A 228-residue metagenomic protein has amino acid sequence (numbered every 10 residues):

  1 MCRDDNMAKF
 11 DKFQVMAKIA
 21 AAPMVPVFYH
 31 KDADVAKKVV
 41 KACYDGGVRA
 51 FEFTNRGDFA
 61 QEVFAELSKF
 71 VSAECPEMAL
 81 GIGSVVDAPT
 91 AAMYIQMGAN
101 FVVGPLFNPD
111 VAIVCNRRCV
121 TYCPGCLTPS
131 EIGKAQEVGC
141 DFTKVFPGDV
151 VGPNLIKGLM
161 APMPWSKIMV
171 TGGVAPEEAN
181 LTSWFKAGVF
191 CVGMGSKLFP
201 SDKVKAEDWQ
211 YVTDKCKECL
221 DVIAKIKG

Functional and structural regions predicted by a protein language model:
C2-P89, M93-M97, K186, A206-K227: Conserved N-terminal beta1-alpha1 strand-loop-helix module at the mouth
K9-F13, Q61, A88, P109 (+3 more regions): Structural motif corresponding to alpha-helix initiation and N-cap regions
A21-M24, V71-I82, A99-N100, V114-C123 (+1 more regions): Short beta-strand/loop segments at the ligand-binding rim of alpha/beta enzyme cores
V27-Y29, A50-D58, E77-V86, A99-F107 (+3 more regions): Catalytic beta/alpha-barrel core
Y44-R49, I95-V102, R117-C123, E137-F142 (+2 more regions): Glycine-enriched alpha-helix->loop->beta-strand junction motifs that scaffold or abut catalytic
I82-G83, V170-V174, V192-S196: Glycine-rich beta-strand-to-loop/alpha-helix junction loops that act as flexible
D87-M97, S130-V138, A175-V192: Catalytic cores of alpha/beta
V102-V111, V145-G152, G188-D208: Glycine-rich phosphate-binding active-site loops on the catalytic face of alpha/beta enzymes
